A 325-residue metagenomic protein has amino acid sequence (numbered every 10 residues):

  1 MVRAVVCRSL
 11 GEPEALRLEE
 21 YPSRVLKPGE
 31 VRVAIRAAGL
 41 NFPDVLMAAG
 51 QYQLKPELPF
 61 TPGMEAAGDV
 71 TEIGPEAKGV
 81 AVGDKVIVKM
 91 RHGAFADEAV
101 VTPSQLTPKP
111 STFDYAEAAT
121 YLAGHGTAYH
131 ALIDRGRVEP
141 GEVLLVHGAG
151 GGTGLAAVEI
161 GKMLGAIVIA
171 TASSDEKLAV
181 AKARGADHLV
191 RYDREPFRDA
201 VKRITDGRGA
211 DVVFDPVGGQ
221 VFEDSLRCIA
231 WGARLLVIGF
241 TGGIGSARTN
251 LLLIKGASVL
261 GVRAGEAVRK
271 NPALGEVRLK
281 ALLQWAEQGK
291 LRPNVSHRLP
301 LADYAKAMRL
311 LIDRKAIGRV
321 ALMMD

Functional and structural regions predicted by a protein language model:
V2, L283, K290-H297, A305-D325: C-terminal capping/lid region of NAD(P)-dependent oxidoreductase domains
P22-L40, Q51-G93: Glycine-rich beta-strand-centered segment in the early N-terminal region that forms part of a ligand/cofactor-binding
A34, L46, E57, G79 (+1 more regions): NAD(P)H dinucleotide-binding glycine-rich loop of Rossmann-like/cofactor-binding domains, especially the beta1-alpha1
A94-D97, A172-V180, I244-T249: Short, glycine/polar-rich helix-capping loops at beta-to-alpha or helix-loop-helix junctions that flank or form
A119-E195: Mid-domain Rossmann-like dinucleotide-binding core that forms the NAD(H)/NADP(H) cofactor-binding site
G148-A149, V217, F240: NAD(P)H cofactor-binding loop motif with strongest signal on the N-terminal glycine-rich segment
P196-G207: Short amphipathic alpha-helix with an adjacent loop that forms part of the alpha/beta core around
Q220-K290, A316, M323-D325: Glycine-rich phosphate-binding loop and adjacent beta-alpha segment of Rossmann(oid) nucleotide-cofactor-binding
